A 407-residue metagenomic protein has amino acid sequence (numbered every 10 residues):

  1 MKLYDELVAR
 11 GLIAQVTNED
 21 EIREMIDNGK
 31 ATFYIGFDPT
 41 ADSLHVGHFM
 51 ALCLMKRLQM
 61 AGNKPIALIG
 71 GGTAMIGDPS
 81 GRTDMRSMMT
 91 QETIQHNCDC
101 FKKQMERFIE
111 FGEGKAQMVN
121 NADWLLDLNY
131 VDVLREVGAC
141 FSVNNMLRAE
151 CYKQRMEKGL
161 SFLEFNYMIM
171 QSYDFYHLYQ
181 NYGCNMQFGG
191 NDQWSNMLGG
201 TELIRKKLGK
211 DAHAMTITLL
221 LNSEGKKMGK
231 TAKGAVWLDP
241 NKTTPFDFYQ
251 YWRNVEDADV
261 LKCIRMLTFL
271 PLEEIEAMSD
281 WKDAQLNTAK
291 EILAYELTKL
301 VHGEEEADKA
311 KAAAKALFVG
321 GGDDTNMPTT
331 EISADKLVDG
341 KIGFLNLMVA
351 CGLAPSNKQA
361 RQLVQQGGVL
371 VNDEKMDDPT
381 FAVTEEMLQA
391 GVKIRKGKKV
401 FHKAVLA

Functional and structural regions predicted by a protein language model:
M1-Q193, L198-T201, L208-H213, K226 (+1 more regions): NTP-dependent nucleotidyl-transfer catalytic core
I204-A407: Conserved nucleotide- and phosphate/pyrophosphate-binding catalytic cores in adenylate/nucleotidyl-handling enzymes
